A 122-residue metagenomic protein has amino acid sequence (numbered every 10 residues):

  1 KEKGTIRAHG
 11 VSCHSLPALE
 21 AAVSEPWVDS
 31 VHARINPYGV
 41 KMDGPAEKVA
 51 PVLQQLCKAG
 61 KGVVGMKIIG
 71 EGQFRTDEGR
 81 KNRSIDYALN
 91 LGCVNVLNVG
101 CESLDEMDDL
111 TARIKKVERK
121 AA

Functional and structural regions predicted by a protein language model:
K1-A122: Beta/alpha (TIM)-barrel catalytic core signal, keyed to glycine-rich beta->alpha loops juxtaposed to Asp/Glu that bind
